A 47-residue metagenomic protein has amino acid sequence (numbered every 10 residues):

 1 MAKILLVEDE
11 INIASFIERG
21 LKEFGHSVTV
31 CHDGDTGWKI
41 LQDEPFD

Functional and structural regions predicted by a protein language model:
M1: Phosphate-coordination loops involved in phosphoryl transfer and adenosine-cofactor binding
L5, T29-D47: Acidic, metal-coordinating helix/loop segments flanking the phosphotransfer/catalytic sites of two-component signaling
E8: Conserved acidic E/D residue at the C-terminus of a beta-strand in Rossmann-like folds
I11-T29, D43: Two-component/phosphorelay signaling modules centered on CheY-like receiver
